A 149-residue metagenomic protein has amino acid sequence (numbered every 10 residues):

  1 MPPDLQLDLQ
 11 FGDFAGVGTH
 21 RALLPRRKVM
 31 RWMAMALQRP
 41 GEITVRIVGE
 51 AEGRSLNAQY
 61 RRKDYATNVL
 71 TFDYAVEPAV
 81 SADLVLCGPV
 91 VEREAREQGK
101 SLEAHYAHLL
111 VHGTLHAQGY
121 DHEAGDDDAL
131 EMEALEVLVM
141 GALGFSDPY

Functional and structural regions predicted by a protein language model:
M1-Y106, L115-Y149: An acidic/histidine-cluster motif and surrounding catalytic segment that typifies divalent-metal-assisted enzyme active
